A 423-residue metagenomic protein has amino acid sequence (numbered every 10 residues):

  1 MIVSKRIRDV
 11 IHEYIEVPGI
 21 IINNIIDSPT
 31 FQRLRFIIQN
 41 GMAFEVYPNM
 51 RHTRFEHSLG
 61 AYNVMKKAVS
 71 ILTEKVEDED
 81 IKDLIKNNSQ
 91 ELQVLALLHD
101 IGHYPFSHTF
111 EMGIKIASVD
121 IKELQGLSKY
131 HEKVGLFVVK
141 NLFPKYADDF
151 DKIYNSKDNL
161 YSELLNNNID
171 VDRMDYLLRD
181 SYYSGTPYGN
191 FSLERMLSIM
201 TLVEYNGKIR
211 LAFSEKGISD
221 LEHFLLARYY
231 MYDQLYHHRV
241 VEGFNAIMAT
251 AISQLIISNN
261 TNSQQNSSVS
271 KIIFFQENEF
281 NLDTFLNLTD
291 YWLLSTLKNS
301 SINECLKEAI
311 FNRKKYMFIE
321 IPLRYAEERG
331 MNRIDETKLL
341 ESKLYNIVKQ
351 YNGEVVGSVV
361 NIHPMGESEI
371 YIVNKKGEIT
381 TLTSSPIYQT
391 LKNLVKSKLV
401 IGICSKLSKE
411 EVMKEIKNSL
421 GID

Functional and structural regions predicted by a protein language model:
M1-V94, Y104-D423: Histidine-centered, transition-metal-coordinating active-site segments
